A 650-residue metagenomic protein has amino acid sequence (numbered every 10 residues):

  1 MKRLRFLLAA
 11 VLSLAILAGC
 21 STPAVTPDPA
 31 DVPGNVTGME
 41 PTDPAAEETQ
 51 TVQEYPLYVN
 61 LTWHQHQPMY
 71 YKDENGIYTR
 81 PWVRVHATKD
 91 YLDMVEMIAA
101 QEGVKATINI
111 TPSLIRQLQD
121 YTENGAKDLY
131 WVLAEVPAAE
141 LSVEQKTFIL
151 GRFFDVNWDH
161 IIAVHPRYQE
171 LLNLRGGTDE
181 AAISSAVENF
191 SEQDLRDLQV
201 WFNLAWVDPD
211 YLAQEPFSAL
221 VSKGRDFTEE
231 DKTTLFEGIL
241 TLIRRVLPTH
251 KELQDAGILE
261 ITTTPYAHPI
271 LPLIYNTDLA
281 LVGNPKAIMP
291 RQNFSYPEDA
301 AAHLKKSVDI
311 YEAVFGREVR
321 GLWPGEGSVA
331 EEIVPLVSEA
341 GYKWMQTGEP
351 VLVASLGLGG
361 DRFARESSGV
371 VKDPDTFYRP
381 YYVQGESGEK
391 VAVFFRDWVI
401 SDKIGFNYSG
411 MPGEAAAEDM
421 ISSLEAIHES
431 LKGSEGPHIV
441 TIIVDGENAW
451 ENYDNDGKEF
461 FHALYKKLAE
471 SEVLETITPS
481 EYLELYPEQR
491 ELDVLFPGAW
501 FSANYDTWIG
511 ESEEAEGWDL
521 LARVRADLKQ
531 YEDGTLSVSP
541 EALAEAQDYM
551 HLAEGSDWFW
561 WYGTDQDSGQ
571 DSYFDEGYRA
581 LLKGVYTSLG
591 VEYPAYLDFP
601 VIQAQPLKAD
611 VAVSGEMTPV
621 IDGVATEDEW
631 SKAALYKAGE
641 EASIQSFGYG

Functional and structural regions predicted by a protein language model:
M1-L8: Bacterial N-terminal signal peptides that target proteins for export
A18-G19: C-terminal motif of bacterial Sec signal peptides marking the signal peptidase cleavage site
V52-A219, D361-D610: Active-site and substrate-binding clefts of carbohydrate-active enzymes
N109-R116, P265-H268, G321-A330, P350 (+1 more regions): Short, solvent-exposed turn/loop segments enriched in Gly/Ser/Thr/Pro and often Arg
E237-H268, T277-D278: Structured, charged N-terminal subsegments at the starts of enzyme catalytic cores and at intra-chain domain/subunit
K286-E326, S422-I443: CE4/NodB-like, metal-dependent polysaccharide N-deacetylase domain that modifies extracellular/periplasmic N-acetylated
E331-P335, E339-V383: Active-site-proximal helices and loops of the catalytic beta/alpha 8
P594-G650: Order/disorder boundary and secretion-linked terminal/linker segments
